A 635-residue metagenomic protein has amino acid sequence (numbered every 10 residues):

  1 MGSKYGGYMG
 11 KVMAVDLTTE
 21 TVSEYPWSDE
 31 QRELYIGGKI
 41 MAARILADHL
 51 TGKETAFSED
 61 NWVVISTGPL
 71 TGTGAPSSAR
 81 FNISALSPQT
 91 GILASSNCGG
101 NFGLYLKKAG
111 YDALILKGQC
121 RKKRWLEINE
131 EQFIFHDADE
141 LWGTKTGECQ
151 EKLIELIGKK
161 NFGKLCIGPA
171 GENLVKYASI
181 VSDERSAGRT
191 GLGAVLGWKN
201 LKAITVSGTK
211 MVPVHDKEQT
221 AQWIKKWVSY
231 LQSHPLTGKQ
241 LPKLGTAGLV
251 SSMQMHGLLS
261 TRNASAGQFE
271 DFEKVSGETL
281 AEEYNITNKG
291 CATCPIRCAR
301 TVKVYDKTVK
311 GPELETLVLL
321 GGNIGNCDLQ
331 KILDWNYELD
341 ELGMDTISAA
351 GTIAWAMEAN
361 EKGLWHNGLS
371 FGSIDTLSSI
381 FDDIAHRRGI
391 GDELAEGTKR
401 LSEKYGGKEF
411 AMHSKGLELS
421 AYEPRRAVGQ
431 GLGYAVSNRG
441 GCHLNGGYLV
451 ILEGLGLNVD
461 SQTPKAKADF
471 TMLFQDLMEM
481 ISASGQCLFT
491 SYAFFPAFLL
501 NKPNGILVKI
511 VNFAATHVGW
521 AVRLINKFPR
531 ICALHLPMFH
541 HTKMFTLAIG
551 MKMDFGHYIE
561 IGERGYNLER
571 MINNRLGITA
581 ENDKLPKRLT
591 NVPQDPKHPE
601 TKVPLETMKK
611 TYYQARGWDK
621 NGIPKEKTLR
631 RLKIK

Functional and structural regions predicted by a protein language model:
M1-G193, W198-V214, E218-F269, E278 (+1 more regions): Protein-protein interaction/assembly regions in multi-subunit complexes
I154-L192, L196-K635: Extended C-terminal regions of large enzymes
